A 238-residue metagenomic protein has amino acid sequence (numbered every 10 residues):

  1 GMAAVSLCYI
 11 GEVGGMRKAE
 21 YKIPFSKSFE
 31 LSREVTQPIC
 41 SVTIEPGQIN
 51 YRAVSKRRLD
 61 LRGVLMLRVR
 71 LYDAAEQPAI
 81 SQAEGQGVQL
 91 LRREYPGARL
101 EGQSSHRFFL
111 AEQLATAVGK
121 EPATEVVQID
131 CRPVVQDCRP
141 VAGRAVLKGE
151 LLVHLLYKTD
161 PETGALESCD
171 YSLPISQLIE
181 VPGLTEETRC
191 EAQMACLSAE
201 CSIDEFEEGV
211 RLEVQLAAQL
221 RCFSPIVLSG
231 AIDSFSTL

Functional and structural regions predicted by a protein language model:
G1-L238: Viral structural modules
